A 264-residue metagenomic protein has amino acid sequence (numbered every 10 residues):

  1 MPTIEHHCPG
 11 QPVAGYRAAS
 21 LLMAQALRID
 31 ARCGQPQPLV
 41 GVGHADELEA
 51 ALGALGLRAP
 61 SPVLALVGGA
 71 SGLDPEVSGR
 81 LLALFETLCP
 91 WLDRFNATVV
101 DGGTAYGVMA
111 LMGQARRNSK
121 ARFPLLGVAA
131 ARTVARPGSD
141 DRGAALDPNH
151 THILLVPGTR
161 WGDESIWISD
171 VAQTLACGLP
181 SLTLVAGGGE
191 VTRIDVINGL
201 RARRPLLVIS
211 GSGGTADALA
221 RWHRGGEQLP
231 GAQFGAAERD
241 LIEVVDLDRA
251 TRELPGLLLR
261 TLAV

Functional and structural regions predicted by a protein language model:
P2-L254: Acidic/glycine-enriched connector segments
L254-V264: C-terminal helical/tail subdomains of lipid-metabolizing enzymes
